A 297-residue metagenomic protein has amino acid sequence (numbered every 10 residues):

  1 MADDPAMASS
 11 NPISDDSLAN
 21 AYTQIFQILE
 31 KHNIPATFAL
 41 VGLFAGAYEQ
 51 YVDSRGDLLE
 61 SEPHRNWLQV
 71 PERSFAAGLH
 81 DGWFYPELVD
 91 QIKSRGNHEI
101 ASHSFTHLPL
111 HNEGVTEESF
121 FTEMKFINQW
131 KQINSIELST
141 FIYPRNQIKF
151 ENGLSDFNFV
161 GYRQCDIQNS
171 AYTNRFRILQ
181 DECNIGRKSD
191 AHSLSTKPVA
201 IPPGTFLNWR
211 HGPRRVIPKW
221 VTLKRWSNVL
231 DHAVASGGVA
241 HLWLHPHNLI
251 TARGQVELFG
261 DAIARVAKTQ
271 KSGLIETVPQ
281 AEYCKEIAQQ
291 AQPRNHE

Functional and structural regions predicted by a protein language model:
M1-V199, W220-L242, L249-E297: Catalytic alpha-helical scaffold of carbohydrate-active enzymes acting on polysaccharides/glycoconjugates
V199-R215, L244-N248: Active-site clefts of carbohydrate-active enzymes
